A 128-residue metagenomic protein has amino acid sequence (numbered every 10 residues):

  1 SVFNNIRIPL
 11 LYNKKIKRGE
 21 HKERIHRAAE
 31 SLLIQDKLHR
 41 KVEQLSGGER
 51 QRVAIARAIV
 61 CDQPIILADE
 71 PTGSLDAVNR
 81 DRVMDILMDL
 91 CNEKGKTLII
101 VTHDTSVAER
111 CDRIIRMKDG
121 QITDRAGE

Functional and structural regions predicted by a protein language model:
S1-I8: Short coil-to-helix segment of the ABC ATPase nucleotide-binding domain corresponding to the Q-loop/switch region
E20-L32: ABC nucleotide-binding domain "signature" region
K41-L45, E49: Conserved ABC ATPase signature
I55, V83: Hydrophobic anchor residue at the start of the ABC signature
V60-P64: A short, proline-enriched helix->beta-strand linker immediately N-terminal to the Walker B motif in ABC-type P-loop
I66-D69: Catalytic Walker B motif of ABC-type/P-loop ATPase nucleotide-binding domains
A77-N79: Helix N-cap at the start of a conserved alpha-helix in ABC-type nucleotide-binding domains
